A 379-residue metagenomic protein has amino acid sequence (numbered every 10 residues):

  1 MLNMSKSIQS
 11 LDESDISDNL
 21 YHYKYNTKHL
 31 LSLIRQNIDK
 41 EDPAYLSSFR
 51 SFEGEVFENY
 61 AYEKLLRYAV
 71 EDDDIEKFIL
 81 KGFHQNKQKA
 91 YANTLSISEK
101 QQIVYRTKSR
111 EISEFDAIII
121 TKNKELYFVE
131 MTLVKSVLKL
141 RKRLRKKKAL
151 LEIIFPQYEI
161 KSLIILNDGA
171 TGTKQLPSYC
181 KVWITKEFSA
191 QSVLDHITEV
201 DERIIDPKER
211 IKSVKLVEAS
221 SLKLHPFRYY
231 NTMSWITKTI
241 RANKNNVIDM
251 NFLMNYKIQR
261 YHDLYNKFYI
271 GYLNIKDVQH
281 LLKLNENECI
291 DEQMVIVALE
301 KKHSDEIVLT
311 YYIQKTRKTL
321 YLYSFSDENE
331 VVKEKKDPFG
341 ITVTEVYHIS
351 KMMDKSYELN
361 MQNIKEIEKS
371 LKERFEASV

Functional and structural regions predicted by a protein language model:
M1-V379: Intrinsically disordered, low-complexity Ser/Thr/Pro/Gly-rich regulatory segments
